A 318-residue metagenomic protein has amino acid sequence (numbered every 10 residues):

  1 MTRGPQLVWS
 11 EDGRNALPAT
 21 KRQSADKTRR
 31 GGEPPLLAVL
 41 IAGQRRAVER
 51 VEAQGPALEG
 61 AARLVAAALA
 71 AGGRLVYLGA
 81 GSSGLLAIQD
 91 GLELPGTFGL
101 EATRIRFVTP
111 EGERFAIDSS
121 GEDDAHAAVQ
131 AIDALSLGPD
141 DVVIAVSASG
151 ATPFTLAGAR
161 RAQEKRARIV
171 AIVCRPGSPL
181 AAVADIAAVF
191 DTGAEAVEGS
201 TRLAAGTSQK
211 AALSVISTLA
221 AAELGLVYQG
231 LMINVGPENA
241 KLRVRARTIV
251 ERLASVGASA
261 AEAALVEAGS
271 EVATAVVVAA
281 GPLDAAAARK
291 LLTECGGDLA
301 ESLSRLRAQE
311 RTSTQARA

Functional and structural regions predicted by a protein language model:
M1-R50: Cofactor-/ligand-binding subdomain signature composed of acidic, glycine-rich, tryptophan-containing flexible loops
L37, I41, A62-A66, V129 (+7 more regions): Predominant activation on well-ordered alpha-helical scaffold segments within soluble catalytic domains
V39-A47, I105-A116, Y228, S255 (+1 more regions): Gly-rich Lys/Arg/Thr-decorated short loops/hinges at beta-loop-alpha junctions or inter-strand turns that position
G43-A53, I117, V142-A145: Short, basic, glycine/proline-bearing loop/turn elements
A53-A68: A short, well-structured juxtamembrane/interface segment
P56, G60, P153, T207 (+3 more regions): Charged, alpha-helix-enriched surfaces in structured cytosolic catalytic cores of large nucleotide-utilizing machines
L75-L226: Glycine-rich phosphate-binding loops that contact phosphosugars or nucleotide phosphates
A220-A318: Short, amphipathic alpha-helical interaction segments embedded in low-complexity terminal/linker regions of eukaryotic
